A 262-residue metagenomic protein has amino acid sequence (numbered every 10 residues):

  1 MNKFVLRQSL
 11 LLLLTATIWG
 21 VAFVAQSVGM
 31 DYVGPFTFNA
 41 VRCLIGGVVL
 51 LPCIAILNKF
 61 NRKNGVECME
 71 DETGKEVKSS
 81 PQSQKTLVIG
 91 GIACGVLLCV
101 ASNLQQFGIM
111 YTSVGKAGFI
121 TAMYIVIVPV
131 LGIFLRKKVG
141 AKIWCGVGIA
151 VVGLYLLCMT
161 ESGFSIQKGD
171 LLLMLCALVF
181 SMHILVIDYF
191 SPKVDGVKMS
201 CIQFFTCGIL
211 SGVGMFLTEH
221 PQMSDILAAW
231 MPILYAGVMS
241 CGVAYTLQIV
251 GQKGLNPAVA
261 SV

Functional and structural regions predicted by a protein language model:
L13-V21, A25, C53, I89-Y111 (+4 more regions): Hydrophobic alpha-helical transmembrane segments of multi-pass membrane transport proteins, especially secondary
L14, V41-R42, I120-M123, C145 (+4 more regions): Hydrophobic core positions of alpha-helical segments in small-molecule transporters and transporter systems
A16, C43-G47, I125-V126, V147-A150 (+3 more regions): Residue-level recognition of pore/gate-forming positions within transmembrane alpha-helices of multi-pass
T17-V48, F107, S113-K116, M182-T206 (+1 more regions): Juxtamembrane helix-loop-helix junctions in multi-pass membrane proteins
V49-N58, Y124-C145: C-terminal transmembrane-helix exit sites in multi-pass transporters
L50, V139-M159, F180, S211: Hydrophobic transmembrane alpha-helices of multi-pass small-molecule transport proteins
P52-A93, Y111: Membrane-helix interface linkers and caps
L87-A93, V139-A150, D170-L173, V194-F204: Cytoplasmic-side transmembrane-helix entry/capping segments in multi-pass membrane proteins
